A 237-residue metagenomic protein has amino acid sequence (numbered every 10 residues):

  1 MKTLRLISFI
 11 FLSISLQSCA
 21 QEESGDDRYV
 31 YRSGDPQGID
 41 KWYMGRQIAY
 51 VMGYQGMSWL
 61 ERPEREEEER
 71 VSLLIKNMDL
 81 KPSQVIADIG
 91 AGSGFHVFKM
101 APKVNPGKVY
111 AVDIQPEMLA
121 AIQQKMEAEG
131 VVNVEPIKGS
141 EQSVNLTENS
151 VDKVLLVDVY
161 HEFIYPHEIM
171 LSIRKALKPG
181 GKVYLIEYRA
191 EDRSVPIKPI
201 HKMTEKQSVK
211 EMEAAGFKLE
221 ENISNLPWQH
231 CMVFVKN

Functional and structural regions predicted by a protein language model:
E22-D79, V85: Class I SAM-dependent transferase core
S83-G92: Conserved class I S-adenosyl-L-methionine
S93-N105: Conserved SAM-binding loop of SAM-dependent methyltransferases across substrates and taxa, primarily the Class I
Q115-P116: Conserved SAM/SAH-binding beta-strand->alpha-helix loop
E129-Q142: Conserved SAM-binding strand-loop segment of SAM-dependent methyltransferases
V144-K153: A short acidic, Gly/Pro-enriched loop at the edge of an enzyme's catalytic core that lines a small-molecule cofactor
D152-P166: A short SAM/SAH-binding and catalytic strip from SAM-dependent methyltransferases
H167-K182: A short glycine-rich, Lys/Arg-flanked "PGG" loop and its adjoining helix->strand segment in the class I
